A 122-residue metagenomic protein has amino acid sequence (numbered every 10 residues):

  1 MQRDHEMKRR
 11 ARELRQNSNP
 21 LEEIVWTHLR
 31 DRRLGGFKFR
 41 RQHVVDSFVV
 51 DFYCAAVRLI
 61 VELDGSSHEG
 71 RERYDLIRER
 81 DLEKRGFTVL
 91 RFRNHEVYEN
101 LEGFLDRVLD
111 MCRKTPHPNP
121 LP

Functional and structural regions predicted by a protein language model:
M1-F37, P116-P122: Solvent-exposed, charged helical/coil patches that constitute nucleic-acid or partner-interaction surfaces
E13-S18, I24, R40-C112: Basic, amphipathic alpha-helical patches used to engage nucleic acids or provide basic targeting signals, exemplified
